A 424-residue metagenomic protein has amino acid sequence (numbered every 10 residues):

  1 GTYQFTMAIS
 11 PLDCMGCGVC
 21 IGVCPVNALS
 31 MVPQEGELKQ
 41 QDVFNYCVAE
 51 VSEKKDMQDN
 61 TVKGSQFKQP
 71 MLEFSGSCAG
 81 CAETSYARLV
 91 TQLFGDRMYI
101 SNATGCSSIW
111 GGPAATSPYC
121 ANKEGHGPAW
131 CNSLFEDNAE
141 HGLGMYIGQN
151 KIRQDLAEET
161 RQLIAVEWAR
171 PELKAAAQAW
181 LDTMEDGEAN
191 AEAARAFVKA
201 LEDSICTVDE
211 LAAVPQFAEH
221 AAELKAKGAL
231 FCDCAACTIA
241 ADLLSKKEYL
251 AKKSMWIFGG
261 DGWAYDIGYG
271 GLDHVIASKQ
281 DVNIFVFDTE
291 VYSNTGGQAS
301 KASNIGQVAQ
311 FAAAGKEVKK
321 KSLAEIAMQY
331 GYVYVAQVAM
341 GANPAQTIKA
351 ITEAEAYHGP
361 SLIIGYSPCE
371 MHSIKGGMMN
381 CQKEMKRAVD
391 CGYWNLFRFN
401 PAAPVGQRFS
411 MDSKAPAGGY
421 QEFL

Functional and structural regions predicted by a protein language model:
G1-G16, Q34-K39, S65-S75, L250-K253 (+1 more regions): Ferredoxin-like iron-sulfur electron-transfer modules
G1-T2, T6-S10, M15, V19-E37 (+4 more regions): Iron-sulfur cluster-binding cysteine motifs and their immediate structural context in ferredoxin-like electron-transfer
V43-Q58, Y119-A129, A299-K321, M379-F399: Acidic, Ser/Thr-rich peripheral helices and adjacent loops at domain boundaries
G64-Q69, E73-S77, S133-I147, K151-W168 (+2 more regions): Conserved thiamine diphosphate
T84-T91, Y99, I109-A121, A196 (+3 more regions): Thiamine diphosphate
T116-A129, K349-L424: Glycine/aspartate-rich loop-and-adjacent alpha/beta segment that forms the canonical ThDP
G148, D155-L181, D186-A194, A241 (+2 more regions): Low-complexity, highly charged intrinsically disordered N-terminal segments that act as targeting/localization
P215-S245: Amphipathic alpha-helical binding modules
